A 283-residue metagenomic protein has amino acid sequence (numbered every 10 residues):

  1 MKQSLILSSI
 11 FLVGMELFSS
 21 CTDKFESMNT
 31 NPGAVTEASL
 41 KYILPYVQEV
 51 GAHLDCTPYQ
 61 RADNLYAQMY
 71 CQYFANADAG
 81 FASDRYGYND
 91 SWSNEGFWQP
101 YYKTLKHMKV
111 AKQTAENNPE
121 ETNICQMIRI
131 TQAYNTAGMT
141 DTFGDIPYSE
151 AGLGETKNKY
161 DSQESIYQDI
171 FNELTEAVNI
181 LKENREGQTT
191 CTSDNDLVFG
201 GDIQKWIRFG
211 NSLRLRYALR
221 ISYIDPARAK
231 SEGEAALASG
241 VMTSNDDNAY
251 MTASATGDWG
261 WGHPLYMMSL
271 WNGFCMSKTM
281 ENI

Functional and structural regions predicted by a protein language model:
M1-S19: Sec-dependent bacterial lipoprotein signal peptides
Q3-S4, E49, L215: Hydrophobic alpha-helical segments, especially transmembrane helices and their immediate juxtamembrane helical caps
I6-L7, L44, Q126: Alpha-helical transmembrane segments of integral membrane proteins
L12-V13, G33, C56, P226: Alpha-helical transmembrane segments and their juxtamembrane interfaces
C21-Q68, Q72-A75, G80, S91 (+3 more regions): Membrane-proximal, proline-rich intrinsically disordered regions
E37-K41, N76-I283: Structured, solvent-exposed acidic/aromatic patches
